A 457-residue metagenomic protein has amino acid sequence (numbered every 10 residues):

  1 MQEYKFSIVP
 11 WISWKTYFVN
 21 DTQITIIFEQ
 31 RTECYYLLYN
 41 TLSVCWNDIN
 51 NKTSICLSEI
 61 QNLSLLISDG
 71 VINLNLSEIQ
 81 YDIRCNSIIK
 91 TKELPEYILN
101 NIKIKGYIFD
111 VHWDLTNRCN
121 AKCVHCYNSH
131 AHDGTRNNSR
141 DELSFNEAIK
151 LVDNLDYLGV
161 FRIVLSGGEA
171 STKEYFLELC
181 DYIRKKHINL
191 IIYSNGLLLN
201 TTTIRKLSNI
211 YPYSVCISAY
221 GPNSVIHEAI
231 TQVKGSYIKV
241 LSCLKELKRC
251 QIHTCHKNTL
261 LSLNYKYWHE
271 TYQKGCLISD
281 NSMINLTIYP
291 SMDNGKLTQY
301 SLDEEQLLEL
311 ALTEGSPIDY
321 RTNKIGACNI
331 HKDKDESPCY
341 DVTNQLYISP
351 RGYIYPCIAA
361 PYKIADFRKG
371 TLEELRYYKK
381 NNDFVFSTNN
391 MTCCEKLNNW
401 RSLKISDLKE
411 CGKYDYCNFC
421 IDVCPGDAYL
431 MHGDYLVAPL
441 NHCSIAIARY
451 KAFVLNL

Functional and structural regions predicted by a protein language model:
M1-T135, D153-D156, F384-S387: N-terminal pre-core extensions flanking Radical SAM catalytic domains
F6-V44, R321-A448: Accessory C-terminal segments flanking Radical SAM cores
K15, S208-Y220, S224-G370, E374: Radical SAM enzyme [4Fe-4S]-AdoMet core and its adjacent flexible, acidic and glycine-rich loops/tails across
T32, R136-E142, A229-G235, M431: Short glycine-enriched, charge-decorated loop/helix-capping segments at active-site entrances that position
L65, N154, D181-Y182, K206 (+3 more regions): Alpha-helical scaffold elements within enzyme catalytic domains, especially in hydrolases
R84-S214, A446-R449: Conserved alpha-helical substructure of the radical SAM core
C119-A121, E309-P317, V437-L457: Charge-rich, low-complexity terminal tails
